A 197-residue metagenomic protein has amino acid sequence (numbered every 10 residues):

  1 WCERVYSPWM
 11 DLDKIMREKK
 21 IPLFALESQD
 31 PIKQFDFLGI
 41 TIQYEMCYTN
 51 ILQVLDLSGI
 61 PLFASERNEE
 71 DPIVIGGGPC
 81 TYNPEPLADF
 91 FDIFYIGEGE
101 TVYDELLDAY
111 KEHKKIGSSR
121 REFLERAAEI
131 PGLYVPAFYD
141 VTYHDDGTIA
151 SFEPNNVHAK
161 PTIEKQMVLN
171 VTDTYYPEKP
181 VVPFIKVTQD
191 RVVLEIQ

Functional and structural regions predicted by a protein language model:
W1-D11: A short beta-strand-loop structural module common to alpha/beta enzyme folds
W9-N156: Glycine-rich beta-alpha loop elements in corrinoid/cobalamin-binding modules across cobalamin-dependent enzymes
G147-I196: N-terminal [4Fe-4S]-dependent radical SAM core
